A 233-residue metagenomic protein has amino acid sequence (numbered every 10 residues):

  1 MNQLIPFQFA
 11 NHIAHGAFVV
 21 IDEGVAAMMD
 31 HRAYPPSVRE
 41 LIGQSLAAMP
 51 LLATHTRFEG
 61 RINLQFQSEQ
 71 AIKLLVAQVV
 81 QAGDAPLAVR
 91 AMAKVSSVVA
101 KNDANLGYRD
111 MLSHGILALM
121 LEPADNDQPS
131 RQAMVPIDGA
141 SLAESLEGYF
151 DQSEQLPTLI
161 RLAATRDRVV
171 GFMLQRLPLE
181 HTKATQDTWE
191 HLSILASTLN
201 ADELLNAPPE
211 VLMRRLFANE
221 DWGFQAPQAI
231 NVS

Functional and structural regions predicted by a protein language model:
M1-A226: Interaction interfaces in information-processing and related assembly proteins
I230-S233: Local cysteine-cluster metal-coordination motifs and their immediate loop/turn environment, predominantly Fe-S cluster
